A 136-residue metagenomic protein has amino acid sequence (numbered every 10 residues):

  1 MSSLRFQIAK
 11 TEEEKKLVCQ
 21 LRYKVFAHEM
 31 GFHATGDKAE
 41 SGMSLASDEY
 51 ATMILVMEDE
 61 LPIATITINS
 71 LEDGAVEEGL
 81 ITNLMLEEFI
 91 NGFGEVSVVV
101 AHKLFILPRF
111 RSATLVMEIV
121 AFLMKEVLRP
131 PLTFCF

Functional and structural regions predicted by a protein language model:
M1-L71: Short amphipathic alpha-helix that is part of the acyltransferase structural core
H33, L71-M85: A short, polar/charged loop-to-alpha-helix boundary motif
I63, A75-E77, F110: Intrinsically disordered, low-complexity acidic/polar segments
G79-F136: Acyl-donor binding region in acyl/amide transferases
